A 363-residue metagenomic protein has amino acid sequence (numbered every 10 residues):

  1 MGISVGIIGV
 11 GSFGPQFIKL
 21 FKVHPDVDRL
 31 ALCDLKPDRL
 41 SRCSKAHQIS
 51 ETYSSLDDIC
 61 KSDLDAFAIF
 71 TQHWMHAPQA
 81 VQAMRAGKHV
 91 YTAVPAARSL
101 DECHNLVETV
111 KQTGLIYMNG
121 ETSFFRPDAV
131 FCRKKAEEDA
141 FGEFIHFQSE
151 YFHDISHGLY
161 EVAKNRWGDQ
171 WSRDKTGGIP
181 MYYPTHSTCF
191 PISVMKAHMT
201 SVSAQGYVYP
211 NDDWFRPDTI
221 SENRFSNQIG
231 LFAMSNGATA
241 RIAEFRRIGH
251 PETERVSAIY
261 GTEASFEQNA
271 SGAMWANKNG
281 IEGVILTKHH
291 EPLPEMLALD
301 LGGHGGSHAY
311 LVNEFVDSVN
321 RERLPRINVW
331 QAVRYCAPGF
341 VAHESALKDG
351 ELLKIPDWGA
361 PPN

Functional and structural regions predicted by a protein language model:
M1, I7, V27, D58 (+4 more regions): C-terminal helix-rich "cap/oligomerization" subdomain common to oxidoreductases
M1-H47: N-terminal Rossmann-like dinucleotide-binding module
E51-S62: Short acidic low-complexity segments
L64-A66, Q72-H73, A77-F125: Beta-strand-loop-alpha-helix segment that lines the small-molecule cofactor/substrate pocket of alpha/beta enzymes
G87, G114, D139, G237 (+2 more regions): Glycine-centered short loops/turns at secondary-structure junctions
I116, S123-E222: Predominantly a Rossmann-like dinucleotide-binding segment in NAD(P)-dependent oxidoreductases
Y182-N277, H308-P325, F340-H343, D357-N363: Contiguous beta-strand/loop segments that form the cofactor/metal-binding neighborhood of enzyme cores
